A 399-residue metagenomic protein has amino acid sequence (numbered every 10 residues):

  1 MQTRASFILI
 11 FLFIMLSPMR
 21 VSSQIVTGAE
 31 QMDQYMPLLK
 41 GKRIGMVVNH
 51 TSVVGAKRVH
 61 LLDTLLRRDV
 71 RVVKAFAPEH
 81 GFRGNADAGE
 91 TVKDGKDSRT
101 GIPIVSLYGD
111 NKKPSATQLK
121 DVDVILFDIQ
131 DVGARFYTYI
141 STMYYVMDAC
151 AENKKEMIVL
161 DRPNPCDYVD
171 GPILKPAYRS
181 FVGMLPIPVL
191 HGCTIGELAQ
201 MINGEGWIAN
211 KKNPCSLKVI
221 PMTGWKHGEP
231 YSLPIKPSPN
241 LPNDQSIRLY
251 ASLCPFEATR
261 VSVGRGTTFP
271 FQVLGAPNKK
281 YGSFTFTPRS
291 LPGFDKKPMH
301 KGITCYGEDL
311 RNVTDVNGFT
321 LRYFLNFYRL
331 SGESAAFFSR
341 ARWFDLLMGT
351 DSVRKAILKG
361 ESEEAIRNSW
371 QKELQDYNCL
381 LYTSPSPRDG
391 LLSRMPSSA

Functional and structural regions predicted by a protein language model:
M1-Q24: Bacterial Sec-dependent N-terminal signal peptides
G84-A88, V159-Y178: Glycine-rich, charge-decorated loop segments at or immediately adjacent to ligand/cofactor-binding or catalytic sites
K93-D121: Glycine-rich oxoanion-binding loops at beta->alpha junctions
D131-S141: Glycine/threonine-rich flexible loop motifs
S180-S246: Conserved anion/nucleotide-ligand pocket segment
T223-P298: Glycine-rich, aromatic-lined ligand/substrate-binding cores of catalytic and carbohydrate-binding domains
P270, L274-Q371, Q375: Conserved functional hotspot residues or short segments at active or partner-binding sites across diverse domains
Y382-P387: Conserved small/polar residues in nucleotide/adenosyl-binding loops
